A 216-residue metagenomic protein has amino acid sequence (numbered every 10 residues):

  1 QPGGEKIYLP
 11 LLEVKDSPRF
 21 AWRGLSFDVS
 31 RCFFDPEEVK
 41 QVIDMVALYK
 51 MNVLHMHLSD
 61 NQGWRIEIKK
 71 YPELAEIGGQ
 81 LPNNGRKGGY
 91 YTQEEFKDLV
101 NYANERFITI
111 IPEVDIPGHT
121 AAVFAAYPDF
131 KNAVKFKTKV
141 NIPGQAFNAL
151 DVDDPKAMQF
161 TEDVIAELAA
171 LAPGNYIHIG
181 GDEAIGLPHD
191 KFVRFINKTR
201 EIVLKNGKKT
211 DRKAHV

Functional and structural regions predicted by a protein language model:
Q1-N148, K156-M158, I165-Y176, K198: Feature activates predominantly on carbohydrate-active enzymes
G89, L150-M158, I185-H189, V193: Hydrophobic alpha-helical scaffolding
V114, D154, G181-E183: Active-site proximal loops enriched in glycine and acidic residues that flank catalytic Cys/His/Asp and coordinate
F136-Q145, I177-R200, N206: Aromatic- and carboxylate-enriched substrate-binding clefts and catalytic-loop regions of carbohydrate-active enzymes
T210: Hydrophobic anchor at the start of a short beta-strand that flanks the dinucleotide cofactor-binding loop
K213-V216: Conserved small/polar residues in nucleotide/adenosyl-binding loops
